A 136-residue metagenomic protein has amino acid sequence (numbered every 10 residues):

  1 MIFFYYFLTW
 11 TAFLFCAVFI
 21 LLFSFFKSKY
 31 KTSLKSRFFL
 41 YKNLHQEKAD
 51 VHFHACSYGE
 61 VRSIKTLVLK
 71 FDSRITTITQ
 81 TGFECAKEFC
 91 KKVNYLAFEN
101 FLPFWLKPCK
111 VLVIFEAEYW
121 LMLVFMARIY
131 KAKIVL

Functional and structural regions predicted by a protein language model:
M1-K35: A transmembrane-helix-recognition feature enriched in membrane-embedded lipid enzymes and envelope glyco-/phospholipid
F25, K29-L136: Active-site and donor-binding regions of nucleotide-sugar-utilizing enzymes
